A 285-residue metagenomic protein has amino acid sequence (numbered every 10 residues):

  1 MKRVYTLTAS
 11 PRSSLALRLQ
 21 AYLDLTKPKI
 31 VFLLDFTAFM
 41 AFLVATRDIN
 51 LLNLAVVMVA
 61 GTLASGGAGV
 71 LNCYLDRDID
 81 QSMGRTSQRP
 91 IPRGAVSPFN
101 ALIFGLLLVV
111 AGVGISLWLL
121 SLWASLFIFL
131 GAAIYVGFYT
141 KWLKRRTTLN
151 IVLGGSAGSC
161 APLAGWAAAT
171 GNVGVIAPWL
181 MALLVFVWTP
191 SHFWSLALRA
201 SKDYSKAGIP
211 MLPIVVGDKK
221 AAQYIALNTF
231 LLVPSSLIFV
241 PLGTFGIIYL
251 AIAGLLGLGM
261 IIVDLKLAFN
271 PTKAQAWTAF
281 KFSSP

Functional and structural regions predicted by a protein language model:
K2-L17, L75-V96, W194-A222: Cytosolic, membrane-interface loops and tails of multi-pass inner-membrane proteins
F36-R77, R85, V109, V113 (+2 more regions): Membrane-embedded alpha-helical segments that form the functional core of polytopic membrane enzymes, especially those
I49-N50, G155-K202, D218-Y224: Functional transmembrane core segments of multi-pass inner-membrane proteins
L63-L71, A133-T140, A182-S201, V233 (+1 more regions): Transmembrane alpha-helical segments that form the membrane-embedded catalytic/substrate-channel core of multi-pass
R85-L126, G217-P241: Multi-pass membrane catalytic core of lipid/isoprenoid biosynthesis enzymes
P98-T170: Intramembrane alpha-helical segments
S116-G131, L180-L183, I247-L256: Structural signature of hydrophobic alpha-helical transmembrane segments
I261-P285: Interfacial loop-to-transmembrane junctions
